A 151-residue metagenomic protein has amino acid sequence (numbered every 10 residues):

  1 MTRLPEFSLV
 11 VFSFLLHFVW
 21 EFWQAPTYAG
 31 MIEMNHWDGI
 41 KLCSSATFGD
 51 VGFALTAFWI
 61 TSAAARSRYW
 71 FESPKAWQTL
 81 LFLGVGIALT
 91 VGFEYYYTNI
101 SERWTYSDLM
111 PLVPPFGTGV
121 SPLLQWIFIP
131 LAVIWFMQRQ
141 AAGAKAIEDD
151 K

Functional and structural regions predicted by a protein language model:
M1-K151: Aromatic-rich, lipid-facing transmembrane alpha helices and their immediate juxtamembrane interface loops in integral
